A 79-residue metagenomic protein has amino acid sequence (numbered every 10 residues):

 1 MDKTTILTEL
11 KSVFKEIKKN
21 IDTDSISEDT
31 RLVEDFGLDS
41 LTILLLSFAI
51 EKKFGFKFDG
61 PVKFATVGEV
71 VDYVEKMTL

Functional and structural regions predicted by a protein language model:
D2-D35, F56-L79: Phosphopantetheine-dependent thiolation modules in NRPS/PKS and related acyl-activating systems
T42: Two-component histidine kinase catalytic core, primarily the HATPase_c
